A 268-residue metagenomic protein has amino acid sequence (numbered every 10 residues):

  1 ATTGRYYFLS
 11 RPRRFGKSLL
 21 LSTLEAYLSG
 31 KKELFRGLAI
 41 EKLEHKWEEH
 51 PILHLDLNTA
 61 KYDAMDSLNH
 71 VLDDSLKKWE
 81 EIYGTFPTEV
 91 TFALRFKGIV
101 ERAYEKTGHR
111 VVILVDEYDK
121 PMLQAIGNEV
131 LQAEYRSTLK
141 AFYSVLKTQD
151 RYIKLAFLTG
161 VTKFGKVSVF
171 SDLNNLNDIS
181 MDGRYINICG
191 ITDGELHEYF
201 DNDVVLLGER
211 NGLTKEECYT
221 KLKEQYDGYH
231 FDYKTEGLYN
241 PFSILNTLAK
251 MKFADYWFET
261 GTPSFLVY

Functional and structural regions predicted by a protein language model:
A1-Y268: Phosphate-binding site recognition
